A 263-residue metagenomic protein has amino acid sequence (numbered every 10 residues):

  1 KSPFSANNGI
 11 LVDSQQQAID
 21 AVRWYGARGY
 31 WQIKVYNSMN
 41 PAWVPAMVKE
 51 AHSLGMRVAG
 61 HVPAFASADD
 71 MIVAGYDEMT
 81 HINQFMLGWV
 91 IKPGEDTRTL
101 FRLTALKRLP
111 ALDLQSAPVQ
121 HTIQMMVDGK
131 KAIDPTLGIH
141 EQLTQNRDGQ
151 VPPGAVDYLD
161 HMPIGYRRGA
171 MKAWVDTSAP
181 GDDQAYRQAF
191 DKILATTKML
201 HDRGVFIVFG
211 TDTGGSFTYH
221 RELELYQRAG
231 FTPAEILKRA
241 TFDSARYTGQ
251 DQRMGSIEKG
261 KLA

Functional and structural regions predicted by a protein language model:
K1, V44-H61: Alpha-helix-loop-beta-strand connector modules within alpha/beta enzyme cores
S2-Q17: Active-site mouth loops of central-metabolism enzymes
A21-M39, F85-A229: Active-site neighborhoods of metal-dependent hydrolases
G29, A51, G60, M79 (+6 more regions): Divalent metal-coordination and catalytic microenvironments
S53-G55, V73-M79, K130, F231-T232: Glycine-enriched alpha-helix->loop->beta-strand junction motifs that scaffold or abut catalytic
P63-A64, I82-G88: Short, acidic/turn-prone active-site loops that include or flank metal/cofactor- and phosphate-binding residues
F65-V73: Catalytic cores of alpha/beta
F217, T232-L237, Y247-A263: Acidic, glycine-enriched loop/beta-strand segments at the rims of small-molecule binding/catalytic pockets
